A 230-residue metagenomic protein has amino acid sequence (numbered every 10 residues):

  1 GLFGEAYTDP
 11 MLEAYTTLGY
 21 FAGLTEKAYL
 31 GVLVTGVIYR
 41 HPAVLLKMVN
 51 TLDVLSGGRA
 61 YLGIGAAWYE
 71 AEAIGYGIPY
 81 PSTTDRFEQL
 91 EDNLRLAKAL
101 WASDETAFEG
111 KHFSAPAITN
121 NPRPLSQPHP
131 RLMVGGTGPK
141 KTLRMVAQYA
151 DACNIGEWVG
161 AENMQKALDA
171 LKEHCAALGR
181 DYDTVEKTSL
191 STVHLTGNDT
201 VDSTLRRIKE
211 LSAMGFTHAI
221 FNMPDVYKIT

Functional and structural regions predicted by a protein language model:
G1-T230: Active-site-adjacent structural elements that line small-molecule/cofactor binding pockets in enzymes
